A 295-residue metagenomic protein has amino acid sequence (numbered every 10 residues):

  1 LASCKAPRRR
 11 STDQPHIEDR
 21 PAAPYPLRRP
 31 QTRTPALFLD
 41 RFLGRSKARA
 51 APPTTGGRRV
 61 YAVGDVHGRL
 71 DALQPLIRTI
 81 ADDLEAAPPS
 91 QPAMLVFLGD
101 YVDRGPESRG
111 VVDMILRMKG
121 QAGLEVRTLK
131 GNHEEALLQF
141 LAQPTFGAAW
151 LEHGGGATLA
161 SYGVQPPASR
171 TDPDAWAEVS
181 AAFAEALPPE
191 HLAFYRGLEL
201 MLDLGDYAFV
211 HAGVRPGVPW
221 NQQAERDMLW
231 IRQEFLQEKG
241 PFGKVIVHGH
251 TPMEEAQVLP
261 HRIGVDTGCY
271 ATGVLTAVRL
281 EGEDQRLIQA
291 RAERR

Functional and structural regions predicted by a protein language model:
D13-D19, Y25: Intrinsic-disorder-associated, low-complexity terminal segments enriched in Asp/Asn/His/Tyr and depleted of Lys/Arg
L27-V112: N-terminal active-site segment of His-dependent metallophosphoesterases
S46-G56, A87-P88, K119-G120, L200-G205 (+2 more regions): A short acidic-Thr-Gly-centered motif at the start of a beta-strand
V63-G64, V96-G99, R127-G131, V245-T251 (+1 more regions): Active-site neighborhood of phospho(di)ester-bond hydrolases with catalytic His/Asp-centered motifs
H67-G68, D103, E135, V214 (+2 more regions): Short, glycine/acidic-enriched loop or turn micro-motifs at the edges of active sites
Q91-P92, R104-G197, Q233-Q237: Active-site neighborhood of divalent metal-dependent phosphoester bond hydrolases
A157-G264, G268-V274, L280-R294: Acidic, His/Gly-enriched loop-helix segments that form or flank divalent-metal centers in metallo-dependent hydrolases
